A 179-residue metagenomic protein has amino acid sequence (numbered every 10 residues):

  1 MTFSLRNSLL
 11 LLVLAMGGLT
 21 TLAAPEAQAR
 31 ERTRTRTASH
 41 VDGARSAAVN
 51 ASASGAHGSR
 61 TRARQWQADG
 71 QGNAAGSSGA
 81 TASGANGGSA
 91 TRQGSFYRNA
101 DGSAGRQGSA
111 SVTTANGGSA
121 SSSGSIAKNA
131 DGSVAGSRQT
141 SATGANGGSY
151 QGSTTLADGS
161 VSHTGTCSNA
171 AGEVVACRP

Functional and structural regions predicted by a protein language model:
M1-L12: Bacterial N-terminal signal peptides that target proteins for export
L11, L22, A48-A51: Exposed boundary/loop context
M16-E26: C-terminal segment of classical bacterial N-terminal signal peptides
A27-P179: Low-complexity repeat regions of mature extracellularly deployed or surface/particle-associated proteins
